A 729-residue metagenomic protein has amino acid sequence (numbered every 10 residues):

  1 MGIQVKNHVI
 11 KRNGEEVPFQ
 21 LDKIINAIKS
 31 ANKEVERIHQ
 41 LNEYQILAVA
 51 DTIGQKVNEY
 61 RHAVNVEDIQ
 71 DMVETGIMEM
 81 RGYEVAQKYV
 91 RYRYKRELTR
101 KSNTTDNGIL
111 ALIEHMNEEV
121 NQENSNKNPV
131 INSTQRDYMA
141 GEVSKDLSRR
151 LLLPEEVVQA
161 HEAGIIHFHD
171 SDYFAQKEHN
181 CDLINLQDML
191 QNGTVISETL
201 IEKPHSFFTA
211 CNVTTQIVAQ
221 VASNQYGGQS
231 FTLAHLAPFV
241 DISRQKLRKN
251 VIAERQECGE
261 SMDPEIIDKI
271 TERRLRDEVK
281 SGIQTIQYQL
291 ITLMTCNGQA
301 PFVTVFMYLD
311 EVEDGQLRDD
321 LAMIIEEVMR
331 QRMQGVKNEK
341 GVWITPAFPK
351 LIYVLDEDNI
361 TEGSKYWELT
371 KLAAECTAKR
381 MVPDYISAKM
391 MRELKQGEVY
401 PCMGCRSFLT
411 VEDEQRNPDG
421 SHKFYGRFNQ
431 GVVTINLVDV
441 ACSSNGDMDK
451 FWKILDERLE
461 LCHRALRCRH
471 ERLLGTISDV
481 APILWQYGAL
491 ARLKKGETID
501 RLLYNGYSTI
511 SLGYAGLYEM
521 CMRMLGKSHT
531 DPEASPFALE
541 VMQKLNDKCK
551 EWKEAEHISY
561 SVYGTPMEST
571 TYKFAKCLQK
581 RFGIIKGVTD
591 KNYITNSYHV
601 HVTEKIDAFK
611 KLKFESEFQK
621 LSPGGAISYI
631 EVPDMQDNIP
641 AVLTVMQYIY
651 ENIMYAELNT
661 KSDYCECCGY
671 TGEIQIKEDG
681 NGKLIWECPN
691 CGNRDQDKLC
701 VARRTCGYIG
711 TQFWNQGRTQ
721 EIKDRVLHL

Functional and structural regions predicted by a protein language model:
M1-H115, K723-H728: Charged, amphipathic alpha-helical regulatory modules used for macromolecular assembly or allosteric control
Q20, K677, T705-Y708: Conformational switch/transducer regions in large eukaryotic molecular machines and scaffolds
Y44, V64-E67, S508, P532 (+1 more regions): Short, solvent-exposed positions on alpha-helices
K95-G506, K527, D531-R694, C700: Conserved catalytic cores of very large enzyme subunits
V279-I283, Q287, M522-R523, R718-D724: Metallocofactor- and cofactor-centric catalytic cores in central/energy metabolism, strongly enriched
M307, I510-R523, Q543, R704: Contiguous, well-ordered alpha-helical segments that form the cores/surfaces of helical PPI scaffolds
N690-L729: Long insertion/accessory domains within large nucleic-acid-processing enzymes
